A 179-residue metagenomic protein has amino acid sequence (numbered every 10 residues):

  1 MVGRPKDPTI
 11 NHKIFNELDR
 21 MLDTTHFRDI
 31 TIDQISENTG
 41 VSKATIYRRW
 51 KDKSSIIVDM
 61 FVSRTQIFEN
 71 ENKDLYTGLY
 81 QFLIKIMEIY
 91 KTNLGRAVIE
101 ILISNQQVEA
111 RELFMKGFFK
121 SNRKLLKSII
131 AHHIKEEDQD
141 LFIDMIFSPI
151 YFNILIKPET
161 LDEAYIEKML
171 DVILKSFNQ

Functional and structural regions predicted by a protein language model:
M1-T25, D29-N38: Basic, helix-initiating cap at the start of DNA-binding domains
D7-I10, F119-N122, D138-I143, D162 (+1 more regions): Short amphipathic alpha-helix in the helical subdomain of ABC transporter nucleotide-binding domains
T24-F27, G40-V41, Y47-V58: HTH DNA-binding helix-turn interface
I32, V58-I67: Short, basic, alpha-helical segments at the C-terminal edge of helix-turn-helix-like DNA-binding modules
F61, I89-L113, D144: Amphipathic alpha-helical segments used for helix-helix packing
E69-L94: Hydrophobic alpha-helical connector segments
Q81, E88, K124-S128, K135-E136 (+1 more regions): C-terminal peripheral helix-coil segments that are non-catalytic and often amphipathic
V108-I134, D140: Amphipathic alpha-helical packing segments from all-alpha helical-bundle domains
